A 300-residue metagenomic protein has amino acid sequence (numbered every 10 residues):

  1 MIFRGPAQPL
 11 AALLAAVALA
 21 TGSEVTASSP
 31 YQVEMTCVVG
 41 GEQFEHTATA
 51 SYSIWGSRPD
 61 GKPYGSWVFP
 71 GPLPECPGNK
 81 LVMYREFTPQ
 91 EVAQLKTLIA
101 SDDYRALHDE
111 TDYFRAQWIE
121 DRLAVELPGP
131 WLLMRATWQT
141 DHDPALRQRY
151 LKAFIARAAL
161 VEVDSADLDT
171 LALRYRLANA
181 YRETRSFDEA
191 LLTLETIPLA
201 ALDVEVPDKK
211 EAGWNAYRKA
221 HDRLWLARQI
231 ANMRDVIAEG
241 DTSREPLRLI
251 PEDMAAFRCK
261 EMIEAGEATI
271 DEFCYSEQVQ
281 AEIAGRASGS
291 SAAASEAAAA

Functional and structural regions predicted by a protein language model:
M1-A12: Bacterial N-terminal signal peptides that target proteins for export
A11-A20: Bacterial N-terminal signal peptides
S23-A100: N-terminal cysteine/histidine-rich coordination modules
A93-S101, H108-D143, L168-E183, N215-A220 (+1 more regions): Amphipathic alpha-helical repeat scaffolds of TPR domains
D109-D121, L146-E162, S186-L202, N232-M262 (+1 more regions): Alpha-helical repeat scaffolds
D208-A300: Terminal, low-structured helical/coil segments at or just beyond the last alpha-helical repeat
